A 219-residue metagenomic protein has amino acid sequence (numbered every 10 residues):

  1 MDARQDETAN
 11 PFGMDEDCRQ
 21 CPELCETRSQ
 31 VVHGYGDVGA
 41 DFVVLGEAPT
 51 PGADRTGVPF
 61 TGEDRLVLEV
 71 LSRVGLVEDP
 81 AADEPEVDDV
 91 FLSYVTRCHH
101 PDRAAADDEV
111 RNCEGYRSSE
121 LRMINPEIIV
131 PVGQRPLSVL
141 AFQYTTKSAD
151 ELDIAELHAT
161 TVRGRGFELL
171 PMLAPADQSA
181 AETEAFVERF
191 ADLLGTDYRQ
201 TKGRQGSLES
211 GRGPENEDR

Functional and structural regions predicted by a protein language model:
D2-R219: A polyanion-binding, active-site-adjacent surface
